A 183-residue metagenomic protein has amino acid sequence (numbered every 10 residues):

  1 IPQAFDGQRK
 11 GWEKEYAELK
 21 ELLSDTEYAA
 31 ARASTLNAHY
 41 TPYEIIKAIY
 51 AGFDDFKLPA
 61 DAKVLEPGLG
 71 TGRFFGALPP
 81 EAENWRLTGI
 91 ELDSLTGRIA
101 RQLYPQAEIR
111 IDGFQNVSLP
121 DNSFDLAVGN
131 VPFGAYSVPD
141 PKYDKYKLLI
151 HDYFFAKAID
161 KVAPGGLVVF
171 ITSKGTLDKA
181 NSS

Functional and structural regions predicted by a protein language model:
I1-L103: Class I S-adenosyl-L-methionine
D25, V128-F133: Amphipathic alpha-helical repeat scaffolds
I49, L92-S94, K147-S183: Conserved Class I SAM-dependent methyltransferase catalytic core
Q106-F114: Conserved SAM-binding strand-loop segment of SAM-dependent methyltransferases
S118-V128: A short acidic, Gly/Pro-enriched loop at the edge of an enzyme's catalytic core that lines a small-molecule cofactor
S137-D140, A180-N181: Conserved ATPase-coupling elements of RecA-like P-loop NTPase cores
P141-Y146: Short glycine-enriched, charge-decorated loop/helix-capping segments at active-site entrances that position
